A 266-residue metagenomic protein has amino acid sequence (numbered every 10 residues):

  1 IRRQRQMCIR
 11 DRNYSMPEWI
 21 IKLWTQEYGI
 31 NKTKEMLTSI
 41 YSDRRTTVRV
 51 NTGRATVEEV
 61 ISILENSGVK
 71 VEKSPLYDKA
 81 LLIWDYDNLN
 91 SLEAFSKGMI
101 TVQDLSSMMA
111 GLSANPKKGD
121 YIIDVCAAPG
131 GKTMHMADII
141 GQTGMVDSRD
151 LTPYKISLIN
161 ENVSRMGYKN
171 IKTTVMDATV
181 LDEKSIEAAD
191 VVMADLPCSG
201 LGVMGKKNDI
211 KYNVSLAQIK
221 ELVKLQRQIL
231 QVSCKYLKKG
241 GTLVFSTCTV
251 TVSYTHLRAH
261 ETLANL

Functional and structural regions predicted by a protein language model:
R2-Q6, R10-E261: S-adenosylmethionine
